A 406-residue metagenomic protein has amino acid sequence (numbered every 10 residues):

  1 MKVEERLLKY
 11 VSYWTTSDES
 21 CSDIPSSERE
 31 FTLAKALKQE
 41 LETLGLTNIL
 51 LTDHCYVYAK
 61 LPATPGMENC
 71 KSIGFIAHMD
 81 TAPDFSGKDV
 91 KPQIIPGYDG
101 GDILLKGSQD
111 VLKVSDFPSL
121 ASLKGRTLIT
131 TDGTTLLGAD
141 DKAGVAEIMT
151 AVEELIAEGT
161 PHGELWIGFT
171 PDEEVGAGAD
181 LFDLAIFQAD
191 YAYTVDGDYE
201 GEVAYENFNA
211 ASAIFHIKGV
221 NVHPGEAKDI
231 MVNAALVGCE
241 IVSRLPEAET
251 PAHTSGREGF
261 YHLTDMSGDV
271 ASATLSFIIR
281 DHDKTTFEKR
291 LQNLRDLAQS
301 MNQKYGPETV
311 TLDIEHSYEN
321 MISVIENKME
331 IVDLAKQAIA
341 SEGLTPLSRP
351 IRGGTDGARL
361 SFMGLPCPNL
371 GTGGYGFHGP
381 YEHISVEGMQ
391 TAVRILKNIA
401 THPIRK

Functional and structural regions predicted by a protein language model:
K2-E28, I129-T130, Y318, H378-G379: N-terminal capping segment at the start of a domain
S22-C70, G74-I76, D80, V90-K91: A non-catalytic alpha/beta surface segment that caps or lines the substrate-entry region of metallo-dependent hydrolase
M67-P161, T391: Active-site metal-coordination/substrate-binding segment of hydrolases, especially metallo-dependent peptidases
E68-N69, H223-G225, K284-K289: Short, conserved charged micro-motifs
L120-N207, A248-G268, L275-H282, E288 (+1 more regions): Acidic/histidine-rich catalytic neighborhood of metal-dependent amide-processing enzymes
A121-T135, K218-V222, E342-G343, G374-H378: Glycine/charged-rich beta-loop-alpha catalytic/anionic-binding loops adjacent to active sites
T194-A227, M231-V237: Phosphate/diphosphate-binding glycine-rich loops and adjacent basic-rich segments that engage nucleotide
A235-K406: Metal-dependent amide/peptide-bond hydrolase catalytic core, centered on the "pita-bread" metallohydrolase fold
